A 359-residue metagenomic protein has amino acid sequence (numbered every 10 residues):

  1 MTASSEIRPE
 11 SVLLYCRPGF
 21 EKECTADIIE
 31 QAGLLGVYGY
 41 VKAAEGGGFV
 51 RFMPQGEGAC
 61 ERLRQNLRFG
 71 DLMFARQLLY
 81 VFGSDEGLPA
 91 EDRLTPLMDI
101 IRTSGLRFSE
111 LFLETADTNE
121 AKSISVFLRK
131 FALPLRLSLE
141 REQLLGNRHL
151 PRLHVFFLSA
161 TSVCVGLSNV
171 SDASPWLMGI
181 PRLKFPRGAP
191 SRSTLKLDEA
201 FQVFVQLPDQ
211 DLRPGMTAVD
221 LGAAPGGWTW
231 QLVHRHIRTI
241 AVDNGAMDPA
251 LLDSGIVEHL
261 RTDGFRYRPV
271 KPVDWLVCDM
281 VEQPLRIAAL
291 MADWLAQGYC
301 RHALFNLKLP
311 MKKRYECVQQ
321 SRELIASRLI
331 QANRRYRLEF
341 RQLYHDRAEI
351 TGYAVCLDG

Functional and structural regions predicted by a protein language model:
M1-G359: SAM-dependent transferase fold signal centered on methyltransferase-like domains, encompassing both Class I
